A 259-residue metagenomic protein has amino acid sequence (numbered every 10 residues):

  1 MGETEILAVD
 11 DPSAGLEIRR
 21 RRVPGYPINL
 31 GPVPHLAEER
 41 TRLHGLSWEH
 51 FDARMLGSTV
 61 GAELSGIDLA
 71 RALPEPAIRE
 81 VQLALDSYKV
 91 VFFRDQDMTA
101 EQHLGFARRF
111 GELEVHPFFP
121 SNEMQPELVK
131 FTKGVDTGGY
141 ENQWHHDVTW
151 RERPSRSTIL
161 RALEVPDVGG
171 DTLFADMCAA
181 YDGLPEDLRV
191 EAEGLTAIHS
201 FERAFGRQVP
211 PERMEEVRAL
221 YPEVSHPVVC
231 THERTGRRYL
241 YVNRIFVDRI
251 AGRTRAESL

Functional and structural regions predicted by a protein language model:
G2-L259: Non-heme Fe(II) oxygenase catalytic core, chiefly the N-lobe of the double-stranded beta-helix
